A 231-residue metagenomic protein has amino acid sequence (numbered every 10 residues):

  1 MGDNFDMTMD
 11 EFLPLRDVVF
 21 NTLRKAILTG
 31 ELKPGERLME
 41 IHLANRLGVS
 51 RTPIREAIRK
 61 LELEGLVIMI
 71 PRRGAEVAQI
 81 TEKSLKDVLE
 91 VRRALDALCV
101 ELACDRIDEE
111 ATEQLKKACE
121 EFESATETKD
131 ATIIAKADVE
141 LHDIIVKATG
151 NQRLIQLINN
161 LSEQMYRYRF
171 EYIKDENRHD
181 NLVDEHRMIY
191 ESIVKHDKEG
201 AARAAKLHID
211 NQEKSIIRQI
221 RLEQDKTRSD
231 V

Functional and structural regions predicted by a protein language model:
M1-E101, D105, E110, D143 (+1 more regions): Short linear motifs at protein or domain termini
L13, D17, V183, E199: Electropositive phosphate-/nucleotide-binding environments in soluble metabolic enzymes
P14, T112-E113, N177-D180: Short helix-capping and inter-helix turn/linker motifs at the boundaries of alpha-helical repeat units
V49, K195-H196: Residue-level signal for the nucleotide or nucleotide-sugar donor/cofactor binding architecture
E62-L63, V67-I68, L161-E163, N177-D180: Mobile beta-alpha loop/short-helix "lid" or hinge segments that flank ligand
V88, R92, R106-E171, D184-S192 (+1 more regions): Conserved amphipathic alpha-helical segments that form helical-bundle/coiled-coil interaction surfaces
Y166-R169, I173, E213-I220, Q224: Short amphipathic alpha-helical interaction/hinge segments
